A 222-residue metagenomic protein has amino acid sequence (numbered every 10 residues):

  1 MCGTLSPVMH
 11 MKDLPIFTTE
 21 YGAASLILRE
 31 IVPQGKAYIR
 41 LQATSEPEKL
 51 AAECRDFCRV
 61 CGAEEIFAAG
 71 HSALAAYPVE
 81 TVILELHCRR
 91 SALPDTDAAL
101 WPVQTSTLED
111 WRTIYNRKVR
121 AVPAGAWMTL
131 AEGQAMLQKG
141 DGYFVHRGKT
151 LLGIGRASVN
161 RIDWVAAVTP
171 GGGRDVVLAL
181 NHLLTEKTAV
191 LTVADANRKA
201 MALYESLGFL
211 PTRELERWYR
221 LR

Functional and structural regions predicted by a protein language model:
M1-T4, I39-A99, H182, L191 (+1 more regions): Acyl-donor-binding surface of acyltransferase catalytic domains
C2-C58, R147-P170: Conserved donor-binding loop and adjoining core beta-sheet/short helix segment in diverse acyl/aminoacyl transferases
C2-M11, P94-A126: Short amphipathic alpha-helix that is part of the acyltransferase structural core
E46-C58, T169-T185, M201-S206: Conserved acetyl-CoA-binding loop-helix of GNAT-fold acetyltransferases
R55-R59, I66-A68, L74-A75, M136-Q138 (+3 more regions): Alpha-helix C-terminal capping segments
R117-R161: A mid-sequence, solvent-exposed acidic-amphipathic segment
G173-R174, N197-A200, R217-R222: Short glycine/proline-centered loop/turn elements that form peptide/ligand docking sites
V190-A194, K199-G208: Low-complexity, intrinsically disordered Gly/Pro/Thr-rich segments
